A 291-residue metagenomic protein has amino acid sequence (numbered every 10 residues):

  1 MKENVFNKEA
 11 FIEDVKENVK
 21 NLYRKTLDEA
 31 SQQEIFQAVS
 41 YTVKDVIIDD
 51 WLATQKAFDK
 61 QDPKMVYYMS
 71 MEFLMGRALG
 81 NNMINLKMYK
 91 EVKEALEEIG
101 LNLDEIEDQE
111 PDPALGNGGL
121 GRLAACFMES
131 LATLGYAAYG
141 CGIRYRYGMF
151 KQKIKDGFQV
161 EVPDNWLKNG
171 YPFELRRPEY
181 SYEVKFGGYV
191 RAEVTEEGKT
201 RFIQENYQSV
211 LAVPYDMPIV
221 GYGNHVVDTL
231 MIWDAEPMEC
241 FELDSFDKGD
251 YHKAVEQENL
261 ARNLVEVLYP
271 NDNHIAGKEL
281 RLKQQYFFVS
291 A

Functional and structural regions predicted by a protein language model:
M1-A291: A conserved ligand/cofactor-binding region detector
